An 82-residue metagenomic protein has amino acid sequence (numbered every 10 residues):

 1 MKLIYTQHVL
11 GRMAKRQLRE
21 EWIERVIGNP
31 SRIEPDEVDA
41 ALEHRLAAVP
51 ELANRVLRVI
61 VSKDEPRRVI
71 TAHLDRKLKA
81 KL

Functional and structural regions predicted by a protein language model:
M1-L82: Ribonuclease/tRNase effector modules and their secretory precursors
